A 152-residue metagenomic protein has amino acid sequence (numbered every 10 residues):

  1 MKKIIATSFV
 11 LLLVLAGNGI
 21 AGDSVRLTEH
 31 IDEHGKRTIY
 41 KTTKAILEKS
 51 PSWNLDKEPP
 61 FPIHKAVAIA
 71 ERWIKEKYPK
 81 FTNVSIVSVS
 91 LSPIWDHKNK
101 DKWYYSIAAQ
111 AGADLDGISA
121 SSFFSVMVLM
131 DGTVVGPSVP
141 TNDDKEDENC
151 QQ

Functional and structural regions predicted by a protein language model:
M1-I4: Positively charged n-region of N-terminal signal peptides that target proteins for export
S8-A16: Bacterial N-terminal signal peptides
G17-G22: Sec/Tat signal peptide C-region and signal peptidase I cleavage site
K36, V134, C150: Long, contiguous binding/interaction regions
K41-E58: Acidic/histidine-rich, surface-exposed loop or edge segments in extracytoplasmic proteins
W53-S92: Short, non-transmembrane alpha-helical segments in secretory-pathway proteins
V84-D143: Exposed beta-strand-loop-beta-strand "reactive/processing" segments of non-cytosolic proteins
D143-Q152: Low-complexity, intrinsically disordered terminal/linker segments enriched in charged and Gly/Pro repeats
